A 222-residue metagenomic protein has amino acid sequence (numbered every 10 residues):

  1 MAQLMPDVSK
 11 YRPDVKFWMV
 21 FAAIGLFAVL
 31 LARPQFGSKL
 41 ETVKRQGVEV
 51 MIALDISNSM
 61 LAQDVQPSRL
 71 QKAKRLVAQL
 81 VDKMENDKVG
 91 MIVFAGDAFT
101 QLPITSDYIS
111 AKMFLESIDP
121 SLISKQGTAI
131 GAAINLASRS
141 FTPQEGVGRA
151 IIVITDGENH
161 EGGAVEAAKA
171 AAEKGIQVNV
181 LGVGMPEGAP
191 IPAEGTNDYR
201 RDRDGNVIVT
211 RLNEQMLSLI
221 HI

Functional and structural regions predicted by a protein language model:
M1-I24: Juxtamembrane linker/hinge segments adjacent to transmembrane helices in membrane proteins
A2, G47-E49, I191-T196: Short, glycine-rich, amphipathic interfacial segments at transmembrane boundaries or analogous
R33-G148: Membrane-embedded segments
D97-M216: Soluble catalytic domains of enzymes that build or remodel membrane lipids, polysaccharides, and related
I220-I222: Conserved small/polar residues in nucleotide/adenosyl-binding loops
